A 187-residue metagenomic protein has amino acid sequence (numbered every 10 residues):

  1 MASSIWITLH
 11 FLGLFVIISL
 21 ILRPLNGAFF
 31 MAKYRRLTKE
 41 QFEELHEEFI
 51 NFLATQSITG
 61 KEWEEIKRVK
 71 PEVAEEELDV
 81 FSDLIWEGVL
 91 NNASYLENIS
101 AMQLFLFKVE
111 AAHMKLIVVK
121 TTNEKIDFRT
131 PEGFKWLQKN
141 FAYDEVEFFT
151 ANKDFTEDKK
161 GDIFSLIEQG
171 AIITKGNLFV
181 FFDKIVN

Functional and structural regions predicted by a protein language model:
F11-L12: Short hydrophobic targeting helices and cationic amphipathic motifs that mediate membrane/organellar targeting
F15-F30: Short, Lys/Arg-enriched N-terminal segments with co-localized hydrophobic residues within the first ~10-30 amino acids
A32-N98: N-terminal interaction modules that seed assembly of large macromolecular complexes
E75-E132: Long, charge-patterned amphipathic interaction tracts in eukaryotic proteins
G133-L137: Exported/extracytosolic protein signature
F141-N187: Glycine-rich, aromatic-bearing surface loops/beta-hairpins
